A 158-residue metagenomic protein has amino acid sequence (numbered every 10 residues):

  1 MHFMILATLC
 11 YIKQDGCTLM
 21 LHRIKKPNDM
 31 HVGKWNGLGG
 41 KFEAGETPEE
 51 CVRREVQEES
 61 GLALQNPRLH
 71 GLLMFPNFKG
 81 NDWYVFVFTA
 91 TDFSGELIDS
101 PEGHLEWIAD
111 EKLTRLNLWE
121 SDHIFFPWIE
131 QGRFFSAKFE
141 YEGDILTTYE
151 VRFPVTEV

Functional and structural regions predicted by a protein language model:
M1-M20, K41: Conserved N-terminal beta-strand and adjoining loop/helix that marks the start of the Nudix/MutT-like hydrolase domain
F3, C17-L19, N28, R54-E58 (+1 more regions): Recognition helices and adjacent regulatory flanks at domain boundaries
I5, K13, D29-M30, G80 (+1 more regions): A generic fold-level signal
K13-C17, K26, T91-E96, G132: Short, charged/polar surface micro-motifs in flexible loops or helix N-caps
T18-M30, K34-A44: N-terminal first-folded block
F42-Q65, F75-W128, Y149-V158: Unchanged
G71: Catalytic phosphate/metal-binding cores of nucleic-acid and nucleotide-processing enzymes, i.e., regions that mediate
I129-T148: Short, active-site-adjacent segments that bind or coordinate small-molecule cofactors and metal centers
